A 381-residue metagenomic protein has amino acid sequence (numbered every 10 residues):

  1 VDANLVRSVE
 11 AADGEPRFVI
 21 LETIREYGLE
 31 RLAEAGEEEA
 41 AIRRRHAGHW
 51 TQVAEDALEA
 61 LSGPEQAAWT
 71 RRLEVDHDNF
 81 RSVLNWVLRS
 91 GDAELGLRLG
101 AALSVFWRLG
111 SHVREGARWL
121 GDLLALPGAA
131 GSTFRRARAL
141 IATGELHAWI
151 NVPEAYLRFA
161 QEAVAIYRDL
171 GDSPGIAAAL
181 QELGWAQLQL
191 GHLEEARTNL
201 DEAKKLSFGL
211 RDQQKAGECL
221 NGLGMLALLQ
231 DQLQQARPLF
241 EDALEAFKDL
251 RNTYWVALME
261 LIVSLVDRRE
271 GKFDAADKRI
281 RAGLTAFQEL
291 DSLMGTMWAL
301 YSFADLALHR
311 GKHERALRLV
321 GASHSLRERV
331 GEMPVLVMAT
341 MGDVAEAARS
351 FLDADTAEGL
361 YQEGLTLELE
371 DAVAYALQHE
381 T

Functional and structural regions predicted by a protein language model:
V1-R44, G48, R89, A93-S104 (+4 more regions): C-terminal boundary/linker of central alpha/beta nucleotide-binding cores
A3-N4, Y27, L32, R43-G63 (+6 more regions): Short acidic-capped amphipathic helix/loop micro-motif used as an active-site/signal-coupling element
V53-D56, Q66-W149: Short, well-ordered secondary-structure microsegments that present a prominent hydrophobic/aromatic side chain
V87, W107, P127, H147 (+11 more regions): Eukaryotic all-alpha helical interaction scaffolds
R89-S90, A129-S132, A165-D172, Q189-L190 (+4 more regions): Short coil/turn linkers that connect adjacent helices within long alpha-helical scaffolds, especially alpha-solenoid
L97-G110, R135-Y156, G175-H192, Q214-Q232 (+4 more regions): Tandem amphipathic alpha-helical repeat scaffolds
E314-T381: C-terminal non-catalytic interaction modules
